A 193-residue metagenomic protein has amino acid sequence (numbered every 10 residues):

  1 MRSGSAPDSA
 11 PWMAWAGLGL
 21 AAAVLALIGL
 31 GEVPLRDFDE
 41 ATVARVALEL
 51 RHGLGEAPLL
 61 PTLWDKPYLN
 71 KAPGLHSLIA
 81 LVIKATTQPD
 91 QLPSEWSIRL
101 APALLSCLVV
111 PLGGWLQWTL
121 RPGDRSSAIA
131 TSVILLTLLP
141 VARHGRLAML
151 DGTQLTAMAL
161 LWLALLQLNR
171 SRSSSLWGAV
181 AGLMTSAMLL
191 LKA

Functional and structural regions predicted by a protein language model:
R2-A193: Membrane-integral, polyisoprenol-dependent glycosyltransferases of the GT-C/oligosaccharyltransferase superfamily
